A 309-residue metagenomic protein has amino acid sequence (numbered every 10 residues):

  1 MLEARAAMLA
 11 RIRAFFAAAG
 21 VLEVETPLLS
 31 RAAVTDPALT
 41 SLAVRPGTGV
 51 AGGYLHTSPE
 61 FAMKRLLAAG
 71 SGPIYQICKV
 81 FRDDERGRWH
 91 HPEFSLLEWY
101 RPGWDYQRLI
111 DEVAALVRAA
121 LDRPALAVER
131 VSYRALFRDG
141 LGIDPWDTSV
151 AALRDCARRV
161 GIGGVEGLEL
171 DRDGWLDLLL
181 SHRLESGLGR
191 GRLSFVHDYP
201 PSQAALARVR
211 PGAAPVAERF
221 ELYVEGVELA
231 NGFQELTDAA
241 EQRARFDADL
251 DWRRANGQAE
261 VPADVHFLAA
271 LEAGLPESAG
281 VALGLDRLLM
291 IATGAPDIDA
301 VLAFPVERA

Functional and structural regions predicted by a protein language model:
M8: Conserved PLP-enzyme active-site core in the AAT-like
R11, P27-A32, P37-L66, Y75-P102 (+1 more regions): A translation/RNA-centric and nucleic-acid-associated enzymatic feature enriched in Class II aminoacyl-tRNA synthetases
A14, V24: Noncatalytic, beta-rich nucleic-acid-contacting surfaces in large DNA/RNA-processing enzymes
D105-R130: Acidic, low-complexity central loop/insert segments
L126-D144: Short, conserved secondary-structure transition motifs
